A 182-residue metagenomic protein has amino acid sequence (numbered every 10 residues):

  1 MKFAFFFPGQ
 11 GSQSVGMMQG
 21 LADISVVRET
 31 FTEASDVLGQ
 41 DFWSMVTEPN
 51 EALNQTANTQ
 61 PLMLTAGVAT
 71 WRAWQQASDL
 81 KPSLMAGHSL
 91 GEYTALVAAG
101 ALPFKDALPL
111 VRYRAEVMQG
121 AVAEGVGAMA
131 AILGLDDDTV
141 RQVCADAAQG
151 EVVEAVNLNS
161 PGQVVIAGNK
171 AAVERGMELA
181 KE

Functional and structural regions predicted by a protein language model:
K2-A86, I166: Helix-rich "cap/lid" substructures immediately adjacent to catalytic or cofactor-binding pockets
F6-P8, S44-P49, T70, L90 (+2 more regions): Short amphipathic alpha-helical segments, especially helix-boundary/capping motifs
Q10-S12, A99-E182: Alpha/beta catalytic cores of group-transfer enzymes, especially the acyltransferase/condensing modules of polyketide
E29, L62, S89-L90, L102 (+2 more regions): An amphipathic alpha-helix/helix-turn recognition signal
N50-E51, A86-L90, A115, G127-A131: Short, glycine/charge-rich beta-strand/loop segments that flank catalytic centers and engage negatively charged groups
G67, S83-G91, A95, P103: Gly/Ala-rich beta-loop-alpha elbow adjacent to hydrolase catalytic centers
A73, A77, L96-A101: Alpha-helix C-terminal capping segments
